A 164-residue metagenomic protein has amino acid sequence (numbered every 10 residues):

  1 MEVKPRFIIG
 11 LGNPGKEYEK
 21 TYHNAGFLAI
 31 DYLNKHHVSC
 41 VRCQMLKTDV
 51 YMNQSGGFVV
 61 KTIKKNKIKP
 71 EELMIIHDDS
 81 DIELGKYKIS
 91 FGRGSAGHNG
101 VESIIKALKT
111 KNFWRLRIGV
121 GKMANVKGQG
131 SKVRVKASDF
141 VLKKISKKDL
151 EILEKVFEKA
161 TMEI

Functional and structural regions predicted by a protein language model:
E2-G92, E102, K106-R117, G121-D139 (+1 more regions): Nucleotide and nucleotide-moiety/phosphate-recognizing core
S95: Conserved TIR/SEFIR loop-to-helix hotspot centered on a Trp-containing motif with a nearby acidic residue
V141-K144: Intrinsically disordered, low-complexity regions enriched in acidic/Ser/Thr/Pro/Gln residues
K148: Post-transcriptional modification and biogenesis factors for structured RNAs of the translation apparatus
